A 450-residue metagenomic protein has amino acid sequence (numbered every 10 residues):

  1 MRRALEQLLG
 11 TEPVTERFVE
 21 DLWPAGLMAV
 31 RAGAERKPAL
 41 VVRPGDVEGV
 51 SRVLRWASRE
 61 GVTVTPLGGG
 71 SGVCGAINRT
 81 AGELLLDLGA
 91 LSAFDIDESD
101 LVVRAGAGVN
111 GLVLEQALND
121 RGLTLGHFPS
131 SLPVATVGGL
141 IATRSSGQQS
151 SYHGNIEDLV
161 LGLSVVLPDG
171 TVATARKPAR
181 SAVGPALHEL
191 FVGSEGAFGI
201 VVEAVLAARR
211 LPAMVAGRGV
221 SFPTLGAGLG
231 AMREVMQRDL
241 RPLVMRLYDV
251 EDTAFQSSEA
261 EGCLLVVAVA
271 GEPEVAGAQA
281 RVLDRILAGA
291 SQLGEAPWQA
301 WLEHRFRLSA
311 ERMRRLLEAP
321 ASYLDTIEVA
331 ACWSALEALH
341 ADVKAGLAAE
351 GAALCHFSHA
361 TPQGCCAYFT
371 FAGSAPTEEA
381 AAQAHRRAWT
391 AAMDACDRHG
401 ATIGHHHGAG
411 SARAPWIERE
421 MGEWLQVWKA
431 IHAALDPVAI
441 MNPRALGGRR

Functional and structural regions predicted by a protein language model:
M1-R55, G72-L101, V250-Q256, Q299-L324 (+4 more regions): N-terminal flexible segment immediately upstream of the FAD-binding catalytic core in FAD-dependent oxidoreductases
R17-A29, R210, A216, S221 (+3 more regions): C-terminal substrate-recognition/cap domain of FAD-linked oxidoreductases
G68-S71, L91, S130, L247-V250 (+1 more regions): Short, ordered loop/turn segments at secondary-structure junctions
S92-R246: FAD-binding subdomain of flavoenzyme oxidoreductases
G410-R450: Activity-critical C-terminal alpha-helical subdomain
